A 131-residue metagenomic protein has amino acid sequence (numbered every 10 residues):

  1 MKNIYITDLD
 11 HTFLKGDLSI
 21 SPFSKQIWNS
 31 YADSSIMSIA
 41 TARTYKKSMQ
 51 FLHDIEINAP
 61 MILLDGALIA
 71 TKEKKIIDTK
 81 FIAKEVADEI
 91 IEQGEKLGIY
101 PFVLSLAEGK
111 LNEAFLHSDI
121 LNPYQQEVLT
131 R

Functional and structural regions predicted by a protein language model:
M1-Y5, L9-H53: Active-site neighborhood of HAD-like aspartate-dependent phosphohydrolases
L9, D65-G66: Fold-independent oxyanion-binding glycine-rich loops and adjacent beta-strand/coil segments at enzyme active sites
S24-W28, I57, F81, A114: Residue-level signature of transmembrane alpha-helix interfaces in integral membrane proteins
D33-S34, N58, L97: Structured helix-beta-strand junction loops
Q50-N58, F115-D119: Glycine-rich loop at the start of a catalytic domain that most often binds anionic cofactors/ligands
M61-I62: Short, small/acidic-rich helices and loops at N termini and domain boundaries of DNA replication/processing enzymes
A67-R131: HAD-like small-molecule phosphatases
